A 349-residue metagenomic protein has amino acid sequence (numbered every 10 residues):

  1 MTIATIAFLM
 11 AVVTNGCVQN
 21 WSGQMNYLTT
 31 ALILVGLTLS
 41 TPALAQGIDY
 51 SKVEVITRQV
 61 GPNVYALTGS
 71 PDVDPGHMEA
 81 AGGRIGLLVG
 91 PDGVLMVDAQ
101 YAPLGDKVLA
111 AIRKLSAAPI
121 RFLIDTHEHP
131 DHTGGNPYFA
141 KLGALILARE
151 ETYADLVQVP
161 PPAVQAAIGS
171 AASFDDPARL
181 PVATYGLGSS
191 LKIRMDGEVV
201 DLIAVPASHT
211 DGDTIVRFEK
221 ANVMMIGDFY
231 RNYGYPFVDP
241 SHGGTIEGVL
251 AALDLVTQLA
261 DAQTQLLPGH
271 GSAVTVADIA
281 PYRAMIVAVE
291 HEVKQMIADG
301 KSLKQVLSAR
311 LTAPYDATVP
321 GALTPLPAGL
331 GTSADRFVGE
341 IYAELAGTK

Functional and structural regions predicted by a protein language model:
N20-A31: Bacterial N-terminal signal peptides that target proteins for export
S40-P42: N-terminal signal peptide c-region/cleavage motif recognized by signal peptidases
Q46-G47, Q258-A262, A273-K349: Accessory terminal helices/loops
Q59-I112, T214-F218, N222-I226: Conserved beta-strand hairpin/beta-sheet module of binuclear metal-dependent hydrolase folds, prominently
N63, L88, D98, I112 (+9 more regions): Divalent metal-coordination and catalytic microenvironments
G93-L95, Y101-P103, K192, V199-A288 (+1 more regions): Metallo-beta-lactamase
D106, A110-R194, D211: Active-site HxH/HxHxD metal-binding segment of metal-dependent hydrolases
